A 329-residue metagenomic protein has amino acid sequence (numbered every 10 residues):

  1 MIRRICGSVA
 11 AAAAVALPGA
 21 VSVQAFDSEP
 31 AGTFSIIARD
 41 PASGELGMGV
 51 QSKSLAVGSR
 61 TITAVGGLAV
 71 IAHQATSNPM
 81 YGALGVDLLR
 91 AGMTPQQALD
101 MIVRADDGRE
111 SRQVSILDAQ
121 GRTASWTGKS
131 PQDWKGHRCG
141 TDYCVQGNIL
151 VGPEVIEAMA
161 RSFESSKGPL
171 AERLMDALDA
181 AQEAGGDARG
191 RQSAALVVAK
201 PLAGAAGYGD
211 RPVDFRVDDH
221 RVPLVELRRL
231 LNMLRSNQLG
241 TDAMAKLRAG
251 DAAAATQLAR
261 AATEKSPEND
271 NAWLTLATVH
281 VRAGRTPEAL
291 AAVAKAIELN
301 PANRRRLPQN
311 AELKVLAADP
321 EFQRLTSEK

Functional and structural regions predicted by a protein language model:
Q24-R189, L196, D218-D251, E264: Alpha/propeptide regions of enzymes that mature by internal proteolysis
R248, R282-A283, V315-L316: Register position in tetratricopeptide repeats
A261-A262, K295-A296: Canonical positions in the second alpha-helix
P267, P301-A302: Short coil turns that delineate tetratricopeptide repeat
T275, Q309-N310: Canonical tetratricopeptide repeat
